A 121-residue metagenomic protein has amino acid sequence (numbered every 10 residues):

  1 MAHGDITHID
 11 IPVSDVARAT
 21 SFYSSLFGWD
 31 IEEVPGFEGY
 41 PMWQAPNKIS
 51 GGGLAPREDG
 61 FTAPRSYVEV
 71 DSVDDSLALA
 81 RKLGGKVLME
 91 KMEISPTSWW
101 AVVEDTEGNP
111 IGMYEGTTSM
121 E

Functional and structural regions predicted by a protein language model:
M1-T20, P64-V68, E115-E121: N-terminal beta-strand motif that seeds the catalytic metal site of vicinal oxygen chelate
H3, D10-S50: Core segments of cupin and vicinal oxygen chelate
V16, V68-P110: Vicinal oxygen chelate
D30-G36, M89-I94, T118-E121: Conserved catalytic-core motifs of GNAT/GCN5-like acyltransferases
E32, G36, N47, G53-A55 (+3 more regions): Residue-level hotspots at or immediately adjacent to binding/recognition sites across diverse folds
G36-Y40, G60-T62, I94-W99: Short acidic/glycine-enriched loop/turn segments that link adjacent beta-strands
W43-N47, V103-T106, G116: Active-site beta-strand termini and strand-to-loop segments that position acidic
G52-A55, V102, I111-G112: Conserved beta-strand in the GNAT
